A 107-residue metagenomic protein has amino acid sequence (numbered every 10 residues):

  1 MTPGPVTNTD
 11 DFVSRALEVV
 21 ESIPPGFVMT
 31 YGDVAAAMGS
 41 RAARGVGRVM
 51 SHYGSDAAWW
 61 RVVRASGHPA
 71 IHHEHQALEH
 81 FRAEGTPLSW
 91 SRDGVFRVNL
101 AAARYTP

Functional and structural regions predicted by a protein language model:
T2-P107: Nucleic acid-binding interface residues in structured DNA/RNA-binding domains, emphasizing the DNA-engaging scaffolds
